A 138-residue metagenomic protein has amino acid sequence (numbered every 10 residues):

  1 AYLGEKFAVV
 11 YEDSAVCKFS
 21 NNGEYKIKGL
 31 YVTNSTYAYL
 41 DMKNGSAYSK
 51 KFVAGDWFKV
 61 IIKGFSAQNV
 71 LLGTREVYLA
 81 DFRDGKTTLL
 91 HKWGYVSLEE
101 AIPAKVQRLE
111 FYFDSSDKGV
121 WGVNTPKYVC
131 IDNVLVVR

Functional and structural regions predicted by a protein language model:
A1-K28: Surface-exposed, low-complexity/disordered Ser/Thr/Gly/Pro/Asn-rich loops and linkers
K6-V10, K59, E110: Ordered hydrophobic segments in well-structured contexts
A15, Y37-A38, S116-K118: A short, flexible beta-alpha/helix-coil linker loop
F19-D41, N69-E76: Conserved long hydrophobic alpha-helices within structured protein cores
N21, K51-V53, L89: Sterically constrained small-residue positions within well-ordered secondary structures of folded domains
K26, D56-F58, Q107: Residues at beta-strand starts and edge strands
D41-V60: Short coil-to-beta strand junction motifs in C2/discoidin
V60-R138: Terminal, low-complexity interaction segments
